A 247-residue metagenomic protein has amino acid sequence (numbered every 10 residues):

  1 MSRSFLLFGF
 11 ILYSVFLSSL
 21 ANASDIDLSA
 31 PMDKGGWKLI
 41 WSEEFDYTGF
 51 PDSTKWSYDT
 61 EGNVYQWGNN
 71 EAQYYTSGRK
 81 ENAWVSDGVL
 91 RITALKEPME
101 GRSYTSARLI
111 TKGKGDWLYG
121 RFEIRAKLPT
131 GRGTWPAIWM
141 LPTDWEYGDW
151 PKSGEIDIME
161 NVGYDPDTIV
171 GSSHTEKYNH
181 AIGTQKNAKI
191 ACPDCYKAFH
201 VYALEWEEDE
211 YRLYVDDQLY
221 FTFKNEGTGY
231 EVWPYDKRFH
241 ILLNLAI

Functional and structural regions predicted by a protein language model:
M1, V15, N22-S24: Intrinsic disorder/low-complexity segments
M1-F8: Bacterial N-terminal signal peptides that target proteins for export
F8-S18: Bacterial N-terminal signal peptides
A23-I247: GH16 jelly-roll
